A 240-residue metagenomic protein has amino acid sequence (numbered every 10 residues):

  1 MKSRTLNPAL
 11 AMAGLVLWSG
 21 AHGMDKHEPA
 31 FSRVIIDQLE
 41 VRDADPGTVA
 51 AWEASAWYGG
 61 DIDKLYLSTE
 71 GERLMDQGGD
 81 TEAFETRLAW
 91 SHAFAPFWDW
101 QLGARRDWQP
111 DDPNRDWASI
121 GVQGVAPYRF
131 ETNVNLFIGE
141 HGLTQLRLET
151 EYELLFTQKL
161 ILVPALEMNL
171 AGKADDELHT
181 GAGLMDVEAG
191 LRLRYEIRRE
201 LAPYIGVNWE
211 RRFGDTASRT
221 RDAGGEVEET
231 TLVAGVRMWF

Functional and structural regions predicted by a protein language model:
K2, A21-D76, H92, L232: Outer-membrane beta-barrel initiation region
S32, A50-A54, F84-L88, D116-I120 (+4 more regions): Hydrophobic, lipid-facing positions within transmembrane beta-strands of outer-membrane proteins
Q38, L67-G71, L102-R106, V134-I138 (+2 more regions): Transmembrane beta-barrel strands of outer-membrane/channel proteins
V41-A50, E72-F84, R106-D116, L136-L146 (+3 more regions): Solvent-exposed loop/turn segments connecting transmembrane beta-strands in outer-membrane beta-barrel proteins
Y58-G60, H92, G124, I138 (+3 more regions): Residue-level signature of outer-membrane beta-barrel architecture
I62-L67, P96-W100, Y128-V134, T157-L162 (+1 more regions): Repeated loop/turn-to-beta-strand initiation elements of outer-membrane beta-barrel proteins
P113-D175: Detector for outer-membrane/organellar transmembrane beta-barrel domains, recognizing the amphipathic beta-strand
L191-E196, E226-F240: Outer-membrane beta-barrel "beta-signal"
